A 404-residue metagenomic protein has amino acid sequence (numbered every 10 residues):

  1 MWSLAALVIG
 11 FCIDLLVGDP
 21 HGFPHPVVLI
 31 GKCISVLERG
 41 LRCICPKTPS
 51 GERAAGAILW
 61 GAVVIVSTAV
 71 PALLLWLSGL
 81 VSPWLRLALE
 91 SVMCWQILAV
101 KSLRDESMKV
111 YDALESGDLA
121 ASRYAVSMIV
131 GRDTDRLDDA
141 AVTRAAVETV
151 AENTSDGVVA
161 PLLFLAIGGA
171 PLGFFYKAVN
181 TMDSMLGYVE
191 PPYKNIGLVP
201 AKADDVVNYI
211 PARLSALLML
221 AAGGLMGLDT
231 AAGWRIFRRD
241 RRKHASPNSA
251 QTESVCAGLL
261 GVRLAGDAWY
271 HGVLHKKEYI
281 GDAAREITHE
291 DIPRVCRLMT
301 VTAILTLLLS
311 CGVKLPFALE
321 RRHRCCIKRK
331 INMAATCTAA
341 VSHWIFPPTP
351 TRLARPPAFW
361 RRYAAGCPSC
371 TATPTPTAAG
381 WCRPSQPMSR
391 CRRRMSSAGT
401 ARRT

Functional and structural regions predicted by a protein language model:
M1-F175, V179, G187-C326: Hydrophobic alpha-helical transmembrane segments
H323, I327-S342: Positively charged N-terminal leader segments that act as targeting/secretion signals
C325-C326, C337, C367-C370, C382 (+1 more regions): Cysteine-centered motifs
T338, T349-T351, R355, T377: N-terminal, intrinsically disordered charge-dense segments
R392-R393, S397-R403: Short, intrinsically disordered C-terminal tails of secreted or membrane-associated proteins
